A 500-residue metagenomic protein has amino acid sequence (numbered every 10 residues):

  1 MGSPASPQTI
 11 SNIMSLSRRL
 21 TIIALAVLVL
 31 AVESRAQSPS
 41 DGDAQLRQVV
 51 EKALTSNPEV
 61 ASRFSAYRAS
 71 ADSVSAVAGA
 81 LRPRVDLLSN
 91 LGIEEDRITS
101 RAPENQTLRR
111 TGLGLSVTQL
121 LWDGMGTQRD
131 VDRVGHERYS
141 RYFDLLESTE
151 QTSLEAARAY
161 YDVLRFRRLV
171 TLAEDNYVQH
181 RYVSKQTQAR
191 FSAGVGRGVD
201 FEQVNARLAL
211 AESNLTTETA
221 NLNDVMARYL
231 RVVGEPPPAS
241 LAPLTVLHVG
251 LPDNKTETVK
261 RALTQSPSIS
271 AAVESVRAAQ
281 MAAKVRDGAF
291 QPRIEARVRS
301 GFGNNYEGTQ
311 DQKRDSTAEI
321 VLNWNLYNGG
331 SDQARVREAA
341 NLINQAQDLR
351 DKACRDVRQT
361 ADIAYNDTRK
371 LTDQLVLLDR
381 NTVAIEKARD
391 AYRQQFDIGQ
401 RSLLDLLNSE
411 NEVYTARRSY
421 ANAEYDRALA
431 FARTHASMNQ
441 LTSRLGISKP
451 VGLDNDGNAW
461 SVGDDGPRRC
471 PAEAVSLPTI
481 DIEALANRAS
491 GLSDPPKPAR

Functional and structural regions predicted by a protein language model:
S3, I10-I13, S148-R261, A364-D367 (+5 more regions): Periplasmic alpha-helical coiled-coil/stalk elements that build and connect Gram-negative outer-membrane
L16, S38-P39, E95, A421-R500: Acidic, low-complexity, intrinsically disordered peripheral segments
T21-A31: Bacterial N-terminal signal peptides
Q37-D162, H180, G198, R293-V298 (+1 more regions): Short flexible linkers and secondary-structure junctions
A61-S65, A78-G79, D86, T107 (+10 more regions): Sec/SRP-type N-terminal targeting helices
L88-E94, L120, R190, R207 (+3 more regions): Outer-membrane beta-barrel pore domains and translocons
T111-V117, T258, S316-L322: Hydrophobic, lipid-facing positions within transmembrane beta-strands of outer-membrane proteins
F191-V195, V232, F396-Q400, S437 (+1 more regions): A short glycine-centered flexible hinge/capping loop motif at secondary-structure junctions
